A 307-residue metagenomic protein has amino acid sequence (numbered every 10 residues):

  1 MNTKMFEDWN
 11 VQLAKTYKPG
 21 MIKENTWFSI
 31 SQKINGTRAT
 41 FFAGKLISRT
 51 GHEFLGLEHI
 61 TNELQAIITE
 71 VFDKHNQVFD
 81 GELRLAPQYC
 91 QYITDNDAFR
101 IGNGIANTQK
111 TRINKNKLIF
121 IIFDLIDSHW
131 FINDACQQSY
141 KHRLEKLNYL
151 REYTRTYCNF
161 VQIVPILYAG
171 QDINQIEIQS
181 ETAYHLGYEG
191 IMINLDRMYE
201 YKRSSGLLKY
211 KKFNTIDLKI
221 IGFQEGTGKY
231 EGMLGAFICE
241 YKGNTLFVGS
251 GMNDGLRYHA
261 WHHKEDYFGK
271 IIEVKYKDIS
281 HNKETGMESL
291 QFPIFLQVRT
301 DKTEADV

Functional and structural regions predicted by a protein language model:
N2-E53, K110, L125-I132, N148-K302 (+1 more regions): Nucleic-acid 5′ end/cap handling module spanning
G20-T156: Covalent nucleotidyltransferase
